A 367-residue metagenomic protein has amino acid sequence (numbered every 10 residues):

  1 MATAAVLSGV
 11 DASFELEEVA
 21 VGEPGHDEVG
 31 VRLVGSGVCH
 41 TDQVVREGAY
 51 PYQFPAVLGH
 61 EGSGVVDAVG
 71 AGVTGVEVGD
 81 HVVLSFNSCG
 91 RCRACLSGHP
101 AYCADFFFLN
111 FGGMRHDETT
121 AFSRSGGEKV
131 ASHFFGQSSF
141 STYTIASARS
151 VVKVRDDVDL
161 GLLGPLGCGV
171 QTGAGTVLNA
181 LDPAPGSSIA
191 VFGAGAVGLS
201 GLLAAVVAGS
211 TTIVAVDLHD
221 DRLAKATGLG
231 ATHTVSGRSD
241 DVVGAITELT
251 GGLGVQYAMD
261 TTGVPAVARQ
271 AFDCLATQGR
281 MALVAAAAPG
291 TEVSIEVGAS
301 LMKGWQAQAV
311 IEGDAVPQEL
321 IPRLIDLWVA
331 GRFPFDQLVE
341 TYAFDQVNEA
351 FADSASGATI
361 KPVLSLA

Functional and structural regions predicted by a protein language model:
T3, E15, A20, R32 (+2 more regions): Residues located in well-ordered beta-strands
G22-S36, E47-L96, A101, R155-V158: Glycine-rich beta-strand-centered segment in the early N-terminal region that forms part of a ligand/cofactor-binding
V78, T142-Y143, R149-V151, R155-D240 (+1 more regions): Mid-domain Rossmann-like dinucleotide-binding core that forms the NAD(H)/NADP(H) cofactor-binding site
F86-Y143, S147-R149: Cysteine-cluster motifs in flexible loop/terminal segments that predominantly coordinate metals
L181-P185, V197, L223-Q306: Glycine-rich cofactor phosphate-binding loops and adjacent beta1-alpha1 units of small-molecule cofactor enzyme domains
H219, A287, G313: Residues in the short beta-alpha loop(s) of Rossmann-like NAD(P)-binding domains
R269-D273, D314, Q318-A367: C-terminal hydrophobic helical "lid"/dimerization subdomain of Rossmann-like NAD(P)H-dependent oxidoreductases
